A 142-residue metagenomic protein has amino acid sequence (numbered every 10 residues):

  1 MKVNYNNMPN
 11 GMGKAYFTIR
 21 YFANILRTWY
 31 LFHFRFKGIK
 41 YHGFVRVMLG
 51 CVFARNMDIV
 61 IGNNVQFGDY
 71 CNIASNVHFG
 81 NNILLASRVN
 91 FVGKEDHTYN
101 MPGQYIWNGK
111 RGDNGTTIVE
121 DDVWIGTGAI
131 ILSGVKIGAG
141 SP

Functional and structural regions predicted by a protein language model:
K2-A54: Extended, small-residue-rich solenoid/repeat segments and analogous flexible loops that form exposed scaffolds
C51-I61, Q66-K136: Flexible, glycine/small-residue-enriched loop-and-beta-strand segment within the central core of proteins
P142: PRPP/pyrophosphate-binding module of the type I phosphoribosyltransferase fold
